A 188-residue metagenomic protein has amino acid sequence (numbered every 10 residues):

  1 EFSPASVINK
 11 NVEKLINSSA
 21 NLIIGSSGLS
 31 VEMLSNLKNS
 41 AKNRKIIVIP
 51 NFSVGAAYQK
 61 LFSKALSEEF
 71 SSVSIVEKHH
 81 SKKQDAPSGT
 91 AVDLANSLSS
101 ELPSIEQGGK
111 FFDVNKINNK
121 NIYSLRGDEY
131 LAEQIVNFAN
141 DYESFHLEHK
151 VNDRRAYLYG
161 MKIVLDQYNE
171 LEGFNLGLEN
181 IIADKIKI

Functional and structural regions predicted by a protein language model:
F2-S3, G25-S26, I49, K78: Structural motif
A5-N9, R155: Glycine-rich phosphate-binding loop at the start of an alpha helix
N9-E13, S18, G25-I46, S53-A57 (+1 more regions): Rossmann-fold NAD(P)-binding glycine/threonine-rich loop
S26-S27, F52, R126, V151: Short loop or secondary-structure boundary microenvironments that flank and position key functional residues
S40-V48, N140-L147: Glycine/charged-rich beta-loop-alpha catalytic/anionic-binding loops adjacent to active sites
V48-A56, H80-P87: Short, surface-exposed loop/turn motifs that are enriched in glycine and acidic residues and include a nearby proline
S71-I188: C-terminal substrate-binding/catalytic lobe of Rossmann-fold NAD(P)-dependent oxidoreductases
